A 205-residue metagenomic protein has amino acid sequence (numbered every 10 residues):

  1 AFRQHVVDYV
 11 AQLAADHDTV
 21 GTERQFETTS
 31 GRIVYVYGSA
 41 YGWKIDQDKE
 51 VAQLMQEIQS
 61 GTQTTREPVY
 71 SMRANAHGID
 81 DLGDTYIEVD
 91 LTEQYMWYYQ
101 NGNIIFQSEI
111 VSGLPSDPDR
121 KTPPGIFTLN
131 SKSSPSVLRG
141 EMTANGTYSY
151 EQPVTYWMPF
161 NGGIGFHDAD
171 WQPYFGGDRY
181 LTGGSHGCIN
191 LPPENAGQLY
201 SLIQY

Functional and structural regions predicted by a protein language model:
A1-Y150, Y156, I203-Y205: Surface-exposed, secretory/extracytoplasmic low-complexity segments enriched in Ser/Thr/Asn/Gly/Pro
V7, T122, G140-Y205: Exported/periplasmic cell-wall-interacting domains
